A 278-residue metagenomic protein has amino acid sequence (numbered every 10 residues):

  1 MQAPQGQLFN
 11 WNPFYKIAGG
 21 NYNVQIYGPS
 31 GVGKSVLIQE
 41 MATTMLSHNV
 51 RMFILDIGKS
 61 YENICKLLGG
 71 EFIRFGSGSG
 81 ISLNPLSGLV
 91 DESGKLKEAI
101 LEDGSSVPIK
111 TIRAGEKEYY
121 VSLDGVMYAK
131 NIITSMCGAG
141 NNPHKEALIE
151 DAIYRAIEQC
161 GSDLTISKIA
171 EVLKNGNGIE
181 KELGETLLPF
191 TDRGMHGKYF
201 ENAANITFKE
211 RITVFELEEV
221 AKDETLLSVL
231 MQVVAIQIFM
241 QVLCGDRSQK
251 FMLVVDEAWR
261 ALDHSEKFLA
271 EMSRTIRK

Functional and structural regions predicted by a protein language model:
M1-F9, Y15, K59-I73, S77 (+1 more regions): P-loop NTPase motor domains
M1-T43: Active-site-adjacent "gating/activation" loops or surface patches in catalytic cores
N21, P29-L37, N49, Y120-D124 (+1 more regions): Alpha-helix capping and helix-loop boundary segments enriched in small/acidic/polar residues
Y22-I26, M52, I212-T213, F251-L253: Generic beta-sheet signal
I26-Y27, L46-S47, D256-A258: A short, structure-level motif marking secondary-structure boundaries and short turns
V32-N84: Walker A/P-loop NTP-binding active-site region of P-loop NTPases, recognizing the glycine-rich GxxxxGKT/S
